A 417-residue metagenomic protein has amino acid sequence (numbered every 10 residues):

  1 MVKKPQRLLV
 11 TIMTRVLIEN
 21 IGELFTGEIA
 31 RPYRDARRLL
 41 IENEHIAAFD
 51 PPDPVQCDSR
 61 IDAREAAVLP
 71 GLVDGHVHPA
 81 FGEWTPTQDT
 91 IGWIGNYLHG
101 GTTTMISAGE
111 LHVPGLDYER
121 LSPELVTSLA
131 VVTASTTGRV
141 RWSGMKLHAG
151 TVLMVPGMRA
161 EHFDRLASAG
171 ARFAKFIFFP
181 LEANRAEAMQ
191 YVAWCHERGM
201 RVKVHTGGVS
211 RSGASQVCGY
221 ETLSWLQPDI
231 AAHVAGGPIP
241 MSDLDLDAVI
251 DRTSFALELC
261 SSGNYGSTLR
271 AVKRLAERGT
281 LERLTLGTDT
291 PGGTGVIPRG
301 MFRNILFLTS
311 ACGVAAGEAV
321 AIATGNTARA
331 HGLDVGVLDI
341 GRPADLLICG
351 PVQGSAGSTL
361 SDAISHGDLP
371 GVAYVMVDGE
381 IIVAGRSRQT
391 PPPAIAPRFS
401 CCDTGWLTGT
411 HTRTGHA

Functional and structural regions predicted by a protein language model:
M1, Q6-V55: N-terminal metal-binding scaffold of metallo-dependent hydrolase/deaminase domains
I12-N20, P54-H99, T103, C401 (+1 more regions): Replace "His-x-His-based motif
F25-A36, R329-H366: Acidic, glycine-enriched loop/beta-strand segments at the rims of small-molecule binding/catalytic pockets
T90-A183: Divalent-metal coordination cores built from histidine and acidic residues
F173-G295: Active-site core of metal-dependent hydrolases
K273-V352: His/Asp/Glu-enriched, well-ordered alpha-helical/loop segment that forms or immediately abuts the divalent-metal
A344-P397: C-terminal cap of metal-dependent C-N hydrolases
